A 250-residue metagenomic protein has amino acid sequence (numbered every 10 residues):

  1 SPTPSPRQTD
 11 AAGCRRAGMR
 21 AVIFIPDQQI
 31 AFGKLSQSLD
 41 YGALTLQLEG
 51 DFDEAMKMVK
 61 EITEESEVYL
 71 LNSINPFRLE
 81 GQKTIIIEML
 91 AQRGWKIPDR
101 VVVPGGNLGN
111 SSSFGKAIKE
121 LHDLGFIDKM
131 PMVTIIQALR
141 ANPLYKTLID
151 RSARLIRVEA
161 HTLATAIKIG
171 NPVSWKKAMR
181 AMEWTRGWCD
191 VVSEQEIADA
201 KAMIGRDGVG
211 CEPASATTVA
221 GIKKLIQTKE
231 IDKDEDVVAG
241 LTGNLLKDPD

Functional and structural regions predicted by a protein language model:
S1-A17, A31-G33, G105-F114, P143-L144 (+2 more regions): Short glycine/serine/threonine-rich phosphate/pyrophosphate-binding segments that cradle anionic phosphate groups
S1-P6, I74-R78, V103-L108, S193 (+1 more regions): Active-site nucleophile and cofactor-binding loops and adjacent substrate-binding regions of central metabolic enzymes
R16-R20, E120: Conserved S-adenosyl-L-methionine
A21-I97, L148-S152, H161-M179: Small/polar-residue-rich loop-to-helix segments that shape phosphate-bearing ligand pockets
G50-E67, E120-P213: Active-site/ligand-binding loops adjacent to catalytic centers
M89-K116, D123: Glycine-rich ThDP/TPP pyrophosphate-binding loop and its adjacent helix/strand module within ThDP-dependent enzymes
D128, L155-H161, A181, A216-D250: Phosphate-binding loop/pocket of nucleotide- and phosphate-handling active sites
